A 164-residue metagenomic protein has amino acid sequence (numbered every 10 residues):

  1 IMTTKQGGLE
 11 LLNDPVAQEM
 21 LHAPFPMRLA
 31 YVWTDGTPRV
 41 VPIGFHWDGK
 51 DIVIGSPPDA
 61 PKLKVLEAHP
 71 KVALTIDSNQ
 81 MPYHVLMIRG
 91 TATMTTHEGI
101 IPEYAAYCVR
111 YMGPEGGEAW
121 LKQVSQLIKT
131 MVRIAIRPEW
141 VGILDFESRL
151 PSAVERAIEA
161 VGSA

Functional and structural regions predicted by a protein language model:
I1-L11, V85-A164: Charged, gly/pro-rich active-site loop segments
T3-R28: Short, basic/aromatic recognition patches
A17, D59-K62, I100-Y104: Amphipathic alpha-helical interface surfaces
M20-L21, L66, Y107, I136: A generic structural signal for nonpolar/aromatic side chains embedded in well-ordered alpha-helices
P24-P58, K64-L66, V72-I76, V85-I88: Short beta-strand segments
D35-T37, Q80-P82, V124-I128: A short beta-turn/loop motif at secondary-structure boundaries
A60-K62, M81, L150-P151: Short, surface-exposed beta-strand-loop junctions and turns on beta-sheet-rich folds
D77-N79, P138-E139: Short secondary-structure boundary segments
